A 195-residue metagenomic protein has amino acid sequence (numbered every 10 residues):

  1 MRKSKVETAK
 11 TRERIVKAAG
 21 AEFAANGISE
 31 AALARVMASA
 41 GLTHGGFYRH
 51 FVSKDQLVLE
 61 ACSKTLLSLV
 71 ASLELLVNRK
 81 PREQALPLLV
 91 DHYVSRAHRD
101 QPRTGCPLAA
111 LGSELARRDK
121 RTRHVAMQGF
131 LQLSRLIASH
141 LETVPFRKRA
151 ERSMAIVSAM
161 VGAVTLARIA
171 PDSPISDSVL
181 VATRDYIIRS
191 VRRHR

Functional and structural regions predicted by a protein language model:
M1-K10, R193-R195: N-terminal intrinsically disordered/low-complexity leader segments
R14, A18-A25, S72-L75, A159-L166: Solvent-exposed, amphipathic alpha-helical segments
R14, E22-Q56, E60: Helix-turn-helix
E60, E74-G105, S153-I156: Hydrophobic alpha-helical connector segments
S63-S68: Short, basic, alpha-helical segments at the C-terminal edge of helix-turn-helix-like DNA-binding modules
Q84-L88, D100-M127: Amphipathic alpha-helical segments used for helix-helix packing
D119-Q128, L141-R195: Hydrophobic/aromatic-rich alpha-helical bundle segments in the mid-to-C-terminal region
F130-H140: Active-site oxyanion/phosphate-handling segment shared across diverse enzymes
